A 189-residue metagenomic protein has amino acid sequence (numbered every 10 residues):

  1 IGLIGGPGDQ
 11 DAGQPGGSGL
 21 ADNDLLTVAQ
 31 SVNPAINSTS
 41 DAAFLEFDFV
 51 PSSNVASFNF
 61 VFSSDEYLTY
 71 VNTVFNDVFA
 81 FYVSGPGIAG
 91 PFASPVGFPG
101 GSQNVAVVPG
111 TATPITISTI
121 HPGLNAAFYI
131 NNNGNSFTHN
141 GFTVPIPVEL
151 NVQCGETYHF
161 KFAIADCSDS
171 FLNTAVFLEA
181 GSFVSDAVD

Functional and structural regions predicted by a protein language model:
I1-D189: Aromatic (Trp/Tyr/Phe) and Gly/Pro-enriched flexible surface segments
